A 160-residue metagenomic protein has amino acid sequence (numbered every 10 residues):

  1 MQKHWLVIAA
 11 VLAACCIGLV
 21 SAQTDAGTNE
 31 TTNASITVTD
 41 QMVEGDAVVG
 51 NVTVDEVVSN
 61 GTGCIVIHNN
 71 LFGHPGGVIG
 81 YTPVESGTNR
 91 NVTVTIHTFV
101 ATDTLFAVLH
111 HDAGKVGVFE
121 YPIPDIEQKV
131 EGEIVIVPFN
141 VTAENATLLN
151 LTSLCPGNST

Functional and structural regions predicted by a protein language model:
M1-T28, T160: Secretory targeting signatures
Q23-V48, V135-N150: Transition segment at domain starts
E30-G76: Short, surface-exposed binding/anchoring microloops in extracellular/periplasmic proteins
N51-T53, V58, F119, K129-E133: A composition-driven surface/loop motif
T53-V54, T88-T98: Exposed aromatic-hydrophobic patches
G77-G87: Solvent-exposed serine/threonine-rich low-complexity stretches and specific carbohydrate-binding patches
T102-G114: Short, aromatic- and glycine-rich surface loops/edge beta-strands on solvent-exposed regions
H111-P124: Short acidic/polar inter-strand loop motif in beta-rich domains
